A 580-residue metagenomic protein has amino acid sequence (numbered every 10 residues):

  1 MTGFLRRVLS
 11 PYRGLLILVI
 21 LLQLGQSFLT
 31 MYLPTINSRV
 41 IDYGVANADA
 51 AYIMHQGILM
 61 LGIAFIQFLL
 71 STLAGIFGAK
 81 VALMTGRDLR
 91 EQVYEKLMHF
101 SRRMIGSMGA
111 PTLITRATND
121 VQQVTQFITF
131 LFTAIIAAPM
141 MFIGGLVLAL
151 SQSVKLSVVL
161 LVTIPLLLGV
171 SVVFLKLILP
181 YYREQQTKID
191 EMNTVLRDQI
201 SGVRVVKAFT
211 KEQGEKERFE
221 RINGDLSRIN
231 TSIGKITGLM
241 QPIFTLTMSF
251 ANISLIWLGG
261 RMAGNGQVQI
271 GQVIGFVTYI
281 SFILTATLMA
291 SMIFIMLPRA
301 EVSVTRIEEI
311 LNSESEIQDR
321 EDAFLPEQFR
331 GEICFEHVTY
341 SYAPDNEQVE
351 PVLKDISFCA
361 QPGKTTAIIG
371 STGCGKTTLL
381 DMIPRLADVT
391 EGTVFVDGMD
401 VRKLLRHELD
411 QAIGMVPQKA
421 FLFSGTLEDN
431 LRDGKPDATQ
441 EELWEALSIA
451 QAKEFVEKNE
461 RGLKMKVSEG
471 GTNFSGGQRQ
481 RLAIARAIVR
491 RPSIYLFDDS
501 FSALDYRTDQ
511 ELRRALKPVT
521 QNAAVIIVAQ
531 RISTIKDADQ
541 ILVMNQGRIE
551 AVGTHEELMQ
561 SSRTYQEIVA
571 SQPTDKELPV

Functional and structural regions predicted by a protein language model:
M1-P11, L113: A short amphipathic helical element positioned immediately N-terminal to and/or at the very start of a transmembrane
S10, L16-L73, F77, L150-K155 (+1 more regions): Transmembrane helix-loop-helix hairpins at lipid-water interfaces of multipass membrane proteins, especially the type-1
P11, L15-F28, M60, F130-E184 (+1 more regions): Transmembrane helices of ABC transporter permease
P11-G14, R102-R103, N119-I128, F132 (+9 more regions): An intracellular "coupling" helix at the cytosolic face of ABC transporter transmembrane type-1 domains
A48-D49, L148-V162, S232-R306, I310-L311: Helix-loop-helix
V93, L97, V206, I307 (+1 more regions): Helix-loop junctions and hydrophobic alpha-helical segments within the transmembrane domains of large membrane
L97, F219, I307, F335-H337: Conserved catalytic Walker-motif region of ABC-type ATPase nucleotide-binding domains
E327-V580: ABC-type nucleotide-binding domain
